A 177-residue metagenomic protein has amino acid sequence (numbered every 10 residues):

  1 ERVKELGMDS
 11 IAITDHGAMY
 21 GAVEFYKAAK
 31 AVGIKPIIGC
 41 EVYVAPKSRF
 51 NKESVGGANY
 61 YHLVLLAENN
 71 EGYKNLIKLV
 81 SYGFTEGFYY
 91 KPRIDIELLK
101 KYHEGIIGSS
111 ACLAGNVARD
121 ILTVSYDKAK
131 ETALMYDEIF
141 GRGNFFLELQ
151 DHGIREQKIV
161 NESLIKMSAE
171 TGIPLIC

Functional and structural regions predicted by a protein language model:
E1-C177: Phosphodiester-processing cores and adjacent nucleic acid-binding clamps
